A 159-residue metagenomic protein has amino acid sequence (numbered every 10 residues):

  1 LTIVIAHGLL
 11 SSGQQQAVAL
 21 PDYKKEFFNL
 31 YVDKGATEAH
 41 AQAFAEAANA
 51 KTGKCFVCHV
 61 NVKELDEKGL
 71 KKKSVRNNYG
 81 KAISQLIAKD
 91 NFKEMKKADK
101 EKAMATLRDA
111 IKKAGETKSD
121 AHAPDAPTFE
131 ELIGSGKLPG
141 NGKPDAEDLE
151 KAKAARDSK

Functional and structural regions predicted by a protein language model:
I3-Q16: C-terminal segment of classical bacterial N-terminal signal peptides
Q14, V18-P21, N49: N-terminal leader/targeting segments and the first structural element of proteins
L20-G35, L86-K159: C-type cytochrome heme-c attachment and multiheme electron-transfer modules
F28-K54: N-terminal targeting signals for Sec/Tat export/insertion, comprising classic cleavable signal peptides
Y31-T37, E64-K71: Short, solvent-exposed secondary-structure capping/transition elements
E46, E67-L70, K93: Surface-exposed intrinsically disordered loops and tails
T52-V62: The canonical Cys-X-X-Cys-His
L65-Q85: Accessory beta->alpha helical hairpin/"wing" motif in late/C-terminal subdomains of nucleic-acid enzymes
